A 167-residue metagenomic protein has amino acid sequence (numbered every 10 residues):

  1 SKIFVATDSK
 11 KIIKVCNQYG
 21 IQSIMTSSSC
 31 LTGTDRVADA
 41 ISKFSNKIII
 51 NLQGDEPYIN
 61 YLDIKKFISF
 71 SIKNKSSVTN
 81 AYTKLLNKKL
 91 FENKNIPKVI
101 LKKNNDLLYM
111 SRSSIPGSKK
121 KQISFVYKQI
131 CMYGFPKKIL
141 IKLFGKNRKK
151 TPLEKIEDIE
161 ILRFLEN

Functional and structural regions predicted by a protein language model:
K2-F4, K150-T151: Short active-site oxyanion
F4, K10-S69: Short phosphate-binding loop-to-helix
V5-T7, G134, K155: Short beta-strand scaffold positions
N46, N74-S76, N167: Short, high-confidence coil segments that cap the C-terminus of an alpha-helix and link into the following beta-strand
I59-P152: Conserved core of the sugar-phosphate nucleotidyltransferase
K137-I141, I161-N167: Catalytic donor-sugar/metal-binding loop of nucleotide-sugar-dependent glycosyltransferases
R148-L162: Donor nucleotide-sugar recognition loop
